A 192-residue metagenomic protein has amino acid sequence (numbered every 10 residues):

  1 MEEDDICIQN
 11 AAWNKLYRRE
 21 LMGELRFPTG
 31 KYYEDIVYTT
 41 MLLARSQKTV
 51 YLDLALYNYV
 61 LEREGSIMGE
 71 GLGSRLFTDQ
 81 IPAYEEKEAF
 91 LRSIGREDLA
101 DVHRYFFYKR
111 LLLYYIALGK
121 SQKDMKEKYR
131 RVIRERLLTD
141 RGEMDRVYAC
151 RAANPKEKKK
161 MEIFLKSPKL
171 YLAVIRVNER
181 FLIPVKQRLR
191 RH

Functional and structural regions predicted by a protein language model:
M1-L52, Y57-R75: Donor-binding/catalytic cores of nucleotide-activated saccharide and glycerol-phosphate transferases/polymerases
P28-T40, Q80-E85, L170-V174: Short charge-dense sequence patches
V50-L52, V102, D145-V147: General small-molecule cofactor/ligand-binding pocket signal
L56-R63, G69-D98, R110-L113, A117-M144: Catalytic core of nucleotide-sugar-dependent glycosyltransferases
D98-F106: All-alpha amphipathic helical-bundle segments outside canonical DNA-binding/catalytic cores that form hydrophobic
K120-H192: Membrane-interface aromatic/basic loop that binds lipid-linked glycans or pyrophosphate carriers, typified by
